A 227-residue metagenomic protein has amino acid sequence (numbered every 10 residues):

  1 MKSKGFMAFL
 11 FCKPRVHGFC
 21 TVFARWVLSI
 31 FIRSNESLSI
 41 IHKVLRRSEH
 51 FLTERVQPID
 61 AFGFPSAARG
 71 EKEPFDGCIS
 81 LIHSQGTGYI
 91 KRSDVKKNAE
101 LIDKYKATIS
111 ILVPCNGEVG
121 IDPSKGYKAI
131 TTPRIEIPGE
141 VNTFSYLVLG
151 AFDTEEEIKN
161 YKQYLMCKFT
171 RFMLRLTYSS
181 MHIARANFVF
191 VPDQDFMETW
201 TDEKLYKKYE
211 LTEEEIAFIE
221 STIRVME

Functional and structural regions predicted by a protein language model:
M1, F9-E215: C-terminal substrate-recognition regions of SAM-dependent nucleic acid methyltransferases
A217-E227: Short, amphipathic C-terminal "tail helix"
